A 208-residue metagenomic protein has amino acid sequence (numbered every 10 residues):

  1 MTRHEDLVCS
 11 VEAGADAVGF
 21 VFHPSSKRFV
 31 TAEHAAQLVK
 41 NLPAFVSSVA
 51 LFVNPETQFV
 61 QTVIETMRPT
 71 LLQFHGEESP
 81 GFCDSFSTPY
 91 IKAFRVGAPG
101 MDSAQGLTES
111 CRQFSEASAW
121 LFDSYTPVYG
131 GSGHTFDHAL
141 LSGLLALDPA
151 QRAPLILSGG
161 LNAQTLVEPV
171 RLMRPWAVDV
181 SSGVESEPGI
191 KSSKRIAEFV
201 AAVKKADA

Functional and structural regions predicted by a protein language model:
M1-V178, S182-A208: Conserved N-terminal beta1-alpha1 strand-loop-helix module at the mouth
